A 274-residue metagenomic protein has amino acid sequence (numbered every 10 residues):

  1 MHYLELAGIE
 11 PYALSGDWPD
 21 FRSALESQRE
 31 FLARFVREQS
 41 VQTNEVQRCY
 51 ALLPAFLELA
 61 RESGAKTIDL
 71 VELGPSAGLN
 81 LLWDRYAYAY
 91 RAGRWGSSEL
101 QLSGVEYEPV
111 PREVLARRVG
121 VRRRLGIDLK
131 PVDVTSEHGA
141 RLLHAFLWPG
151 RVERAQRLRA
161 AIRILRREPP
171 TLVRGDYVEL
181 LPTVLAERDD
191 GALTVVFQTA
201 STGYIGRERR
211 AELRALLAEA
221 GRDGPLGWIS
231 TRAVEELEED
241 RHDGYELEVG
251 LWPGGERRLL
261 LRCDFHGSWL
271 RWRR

Functional and structural regions predicted by a protein language model:
H2-R29, E38-Q39, T43, E58-R174 (+1 more regions): Class I S-adenosyl-L-methionine-dependent methyltransferase module
F56, P75-A77, D176-Y177, A200 (+1 more regions): Short, flexible loop/turn elements at secondary-structure junctions
D69-L73, F197-Q198, W228-T231: Extended hydrophobic secondary-structure segments that form protein cores and membrane-embedded regions
A77-L82, Y204-G206, L237-E239: Short catalytic/ligand-binding loop motif for oxyanion handling, primarily in non-cytosolic enzymes, centered on
F146-R157, P170, R174-Y177, A192 (+2 more regions): Domain-level detector for long C-terminal conserved domains
V178-T183: Short loop/turn elements that flank and shape the SAM/SAH-binding pocket of Class I
L193-R207: A short SAM/SAH-binding and catalytic strip from SAM-dependent methyltransferases
